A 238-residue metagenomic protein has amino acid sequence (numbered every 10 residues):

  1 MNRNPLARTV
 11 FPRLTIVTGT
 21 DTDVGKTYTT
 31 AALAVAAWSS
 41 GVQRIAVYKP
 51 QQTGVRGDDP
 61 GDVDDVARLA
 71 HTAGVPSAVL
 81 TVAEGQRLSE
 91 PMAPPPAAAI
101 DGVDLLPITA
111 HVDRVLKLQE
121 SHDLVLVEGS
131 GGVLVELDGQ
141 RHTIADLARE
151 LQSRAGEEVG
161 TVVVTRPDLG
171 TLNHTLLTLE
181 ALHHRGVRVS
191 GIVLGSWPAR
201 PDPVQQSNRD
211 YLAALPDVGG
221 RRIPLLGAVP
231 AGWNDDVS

Functional and structural regions predicted by a protein language model:
M1-G19: Extreme N-terminal, non-catalytic leader segments that precede Walker-type/kinase nucleotide-binding cores
N2-P5, A78, L179-S238: C-terminal lobe/tail of nucleotide-utilizing enzymes
R8-P12, Y28-L105, T109, R114-K117: N-terminal phosphate/diphosphate-binding loop that engages ATP/GTP or pyrophosphate donors across diverse enzyme folds
V17-A31: Glycine-rich phosphate-binding P-loop
V47-K49, V82, V162-T165, S190-S196: Short internal beta-strands
A93-L137, A145, A155: Phosphate-binding/switch loop-helix module in NTP-utilizing enzymes
D138-P167: Inter-motif core of Ras-like GTPase G domains
G139-L147, L176-L179, Q205-D210: Charged helix-capping and loop-helix junction motifs
